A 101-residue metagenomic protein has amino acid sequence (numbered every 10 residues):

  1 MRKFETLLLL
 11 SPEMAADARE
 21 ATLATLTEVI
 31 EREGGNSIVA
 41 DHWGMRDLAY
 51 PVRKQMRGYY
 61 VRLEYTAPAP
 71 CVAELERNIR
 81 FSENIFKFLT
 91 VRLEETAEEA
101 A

Functional and structural regions predicted by a protein language model:
R2-A101: Structured, basic alpha/beta domains of bacterial-type, RNA-associated proteins
